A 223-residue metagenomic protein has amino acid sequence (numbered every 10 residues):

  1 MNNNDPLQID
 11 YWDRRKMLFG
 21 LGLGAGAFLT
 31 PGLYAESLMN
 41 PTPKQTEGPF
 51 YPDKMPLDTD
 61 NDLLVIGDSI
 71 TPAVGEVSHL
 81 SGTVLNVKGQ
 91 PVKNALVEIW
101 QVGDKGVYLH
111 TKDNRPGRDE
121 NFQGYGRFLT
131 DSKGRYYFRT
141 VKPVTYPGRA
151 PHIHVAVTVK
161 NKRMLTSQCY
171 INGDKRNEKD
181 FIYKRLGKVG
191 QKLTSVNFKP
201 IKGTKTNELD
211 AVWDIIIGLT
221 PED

Functional and structural regions predicted by a protein language model:
M1-W12, A25-A27: N-terminal secretory signal peptides
N4-P6, D10, G20, G218-D223: Peripheral, solvent-exposed domain-edge segments that often transition into intrinsically disordered/low-complexity
L21-G22, V77: Membrane-topology and secretion signals of cell-surface/extracellular proteins
G24-A25, G89: Generic hydrophobic alpha-helical segments
E36-N197, T204-D223: Beta-strand-dominated extracellular/periplasmic modules and repeats in secreted or surface-exposed proteins
